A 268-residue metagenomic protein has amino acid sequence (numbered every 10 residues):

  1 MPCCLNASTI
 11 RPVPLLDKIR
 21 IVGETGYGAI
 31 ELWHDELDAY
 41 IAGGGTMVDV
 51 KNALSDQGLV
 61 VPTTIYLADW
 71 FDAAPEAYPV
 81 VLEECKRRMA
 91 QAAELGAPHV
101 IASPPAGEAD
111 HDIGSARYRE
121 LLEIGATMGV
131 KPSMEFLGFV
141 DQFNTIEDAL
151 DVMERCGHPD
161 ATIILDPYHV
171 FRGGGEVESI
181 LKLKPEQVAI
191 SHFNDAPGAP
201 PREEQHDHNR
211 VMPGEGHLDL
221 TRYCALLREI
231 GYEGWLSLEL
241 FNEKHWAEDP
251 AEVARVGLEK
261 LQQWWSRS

Functional and structural regions predicted by a protein language model:
M1-C4, T9-G28, K51, S55-G58 (+3 more regions): Histidine-acidic metal/acid-base catalytic patches
T9-I10, Y40-I41, P79, D112 (+3 more regions): Residue-level marker of alpha-helix boundaries and capping positions
T9-R11, H34-E36, L67-W70, P104-E108 (+4 more regions): Active-site-proximal loop/turn and secondary-structure-junction residues that shape catalytic pockets, frequently
L16-D17, A53-D56, F71-T162, R172: Active-site acidic/histidine proton-transfer and metal-coordination neighborhood in alpha/beta enzyme cores
G28-L32, Y66-D69, H99-A102, G129-K131 (+1 more regions): A short alpha-helix capping/helix-coil boundary motif
E31, T63-I65, I101, S133 (+2 more regions): Conserved beta-strand positions in the central sheet of alpha/beta enzyme cores
E31-S55: Glycine-rich, proline-tolerant flexible connector loops at the mouths of alpha/beta enzymes
A39-G45, Y66-E84, A106-D112, R202-V211 (+1 more regions): Surface-exposed, active-site-proximal loop segments in enzymatic domains
